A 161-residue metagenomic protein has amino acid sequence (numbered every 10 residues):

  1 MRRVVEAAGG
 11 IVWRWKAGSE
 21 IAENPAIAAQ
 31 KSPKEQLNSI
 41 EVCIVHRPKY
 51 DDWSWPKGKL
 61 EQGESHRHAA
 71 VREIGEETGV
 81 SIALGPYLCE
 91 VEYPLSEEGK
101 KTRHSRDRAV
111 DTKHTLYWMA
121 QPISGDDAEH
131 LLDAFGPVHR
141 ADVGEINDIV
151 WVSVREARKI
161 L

Functional and structural regions predicted by a protein language model:
M1-W55: N-terminal strand-loop-strand
L60-L161: Unchanged
